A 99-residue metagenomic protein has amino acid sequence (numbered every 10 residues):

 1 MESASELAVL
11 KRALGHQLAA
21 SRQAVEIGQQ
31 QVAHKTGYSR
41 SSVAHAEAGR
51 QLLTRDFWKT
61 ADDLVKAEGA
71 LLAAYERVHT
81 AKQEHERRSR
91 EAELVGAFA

Functional and structural regions predicted by a protein language model:
M1-K11, H34-G37, L52-A99: Short amphipathic recognition helices of helix-turn-helix/homeodomain-type DNA-binding modules
R12-K35: Short basic helix-loop element that most often maps to the first helix and adjoining turn of HTH DNA-binding modules
G15, V25, V43, R90-E91: Sequence-pattern detector for short linear motifs and compositional/periodic biases rather than a specific fold
V25, R50-Q51: Flexible interhelical turns and helix-capping residues at alpha-helix boundaries within structured domains
G28, S39-S42, T54: Short coil turns linking two alpha-helices in DNA-binding domains
